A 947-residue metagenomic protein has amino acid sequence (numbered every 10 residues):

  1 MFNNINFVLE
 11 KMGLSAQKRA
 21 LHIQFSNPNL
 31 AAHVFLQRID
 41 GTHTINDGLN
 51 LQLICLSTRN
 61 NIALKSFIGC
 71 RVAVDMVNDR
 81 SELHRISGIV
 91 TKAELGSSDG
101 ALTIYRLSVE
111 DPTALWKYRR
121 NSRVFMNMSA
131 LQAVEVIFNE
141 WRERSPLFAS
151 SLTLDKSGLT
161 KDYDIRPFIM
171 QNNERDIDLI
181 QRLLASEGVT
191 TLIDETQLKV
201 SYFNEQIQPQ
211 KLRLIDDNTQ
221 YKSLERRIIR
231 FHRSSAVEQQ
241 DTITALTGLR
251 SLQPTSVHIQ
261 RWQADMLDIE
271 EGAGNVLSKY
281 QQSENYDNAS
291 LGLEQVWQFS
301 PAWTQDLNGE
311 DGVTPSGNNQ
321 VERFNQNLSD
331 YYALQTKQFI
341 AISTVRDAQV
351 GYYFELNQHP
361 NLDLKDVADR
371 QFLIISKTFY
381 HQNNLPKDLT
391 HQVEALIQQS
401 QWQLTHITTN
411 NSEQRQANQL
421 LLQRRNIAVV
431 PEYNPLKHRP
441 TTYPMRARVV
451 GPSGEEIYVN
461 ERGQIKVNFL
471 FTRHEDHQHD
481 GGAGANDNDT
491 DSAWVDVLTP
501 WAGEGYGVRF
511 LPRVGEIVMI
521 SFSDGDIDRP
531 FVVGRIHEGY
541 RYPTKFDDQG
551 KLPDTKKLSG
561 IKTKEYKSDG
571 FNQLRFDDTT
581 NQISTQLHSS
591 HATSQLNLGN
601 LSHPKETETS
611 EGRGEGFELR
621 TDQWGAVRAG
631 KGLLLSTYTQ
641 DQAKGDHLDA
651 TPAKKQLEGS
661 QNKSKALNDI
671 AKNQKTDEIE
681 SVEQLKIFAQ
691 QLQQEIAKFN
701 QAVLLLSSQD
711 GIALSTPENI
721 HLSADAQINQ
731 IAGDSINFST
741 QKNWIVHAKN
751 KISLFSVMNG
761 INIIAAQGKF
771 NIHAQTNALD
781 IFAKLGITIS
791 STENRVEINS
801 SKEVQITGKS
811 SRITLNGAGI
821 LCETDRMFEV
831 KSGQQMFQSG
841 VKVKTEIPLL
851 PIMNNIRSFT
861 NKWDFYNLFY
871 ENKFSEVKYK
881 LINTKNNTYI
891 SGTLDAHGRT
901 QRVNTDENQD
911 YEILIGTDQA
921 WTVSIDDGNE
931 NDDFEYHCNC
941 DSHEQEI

Functional and structural regions predicted by a protein language model:
M1-I947: Amphipathic alpha-helical and helix-coil boundary elements used as assembly and membrane-proximal scaffolds
